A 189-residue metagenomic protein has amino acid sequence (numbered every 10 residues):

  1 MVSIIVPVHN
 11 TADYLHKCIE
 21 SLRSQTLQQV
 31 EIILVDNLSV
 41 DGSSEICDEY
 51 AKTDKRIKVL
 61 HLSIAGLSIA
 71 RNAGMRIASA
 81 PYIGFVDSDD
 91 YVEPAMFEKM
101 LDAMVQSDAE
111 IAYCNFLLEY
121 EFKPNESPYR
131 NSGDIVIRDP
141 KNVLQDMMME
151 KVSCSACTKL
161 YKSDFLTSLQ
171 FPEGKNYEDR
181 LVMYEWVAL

Functional and structural regions predicted by a protein language model:
M1-L189: Nucleotide-sugar donor-binding/catalytic module of glycosyltransferases that assemble extracellular/cell-envelope
